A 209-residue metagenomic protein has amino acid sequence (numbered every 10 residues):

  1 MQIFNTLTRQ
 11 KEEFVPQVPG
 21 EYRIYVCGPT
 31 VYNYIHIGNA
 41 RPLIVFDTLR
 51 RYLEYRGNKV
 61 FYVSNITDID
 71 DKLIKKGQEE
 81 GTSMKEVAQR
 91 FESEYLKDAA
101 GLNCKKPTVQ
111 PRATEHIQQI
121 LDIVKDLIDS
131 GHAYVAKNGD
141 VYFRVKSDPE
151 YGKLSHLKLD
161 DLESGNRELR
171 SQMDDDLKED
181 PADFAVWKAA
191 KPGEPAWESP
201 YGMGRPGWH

Functional and structural regions predicted by a protein language model:
M1-W208: NTP-dependent nucleotidyl-transfer catalytic core
